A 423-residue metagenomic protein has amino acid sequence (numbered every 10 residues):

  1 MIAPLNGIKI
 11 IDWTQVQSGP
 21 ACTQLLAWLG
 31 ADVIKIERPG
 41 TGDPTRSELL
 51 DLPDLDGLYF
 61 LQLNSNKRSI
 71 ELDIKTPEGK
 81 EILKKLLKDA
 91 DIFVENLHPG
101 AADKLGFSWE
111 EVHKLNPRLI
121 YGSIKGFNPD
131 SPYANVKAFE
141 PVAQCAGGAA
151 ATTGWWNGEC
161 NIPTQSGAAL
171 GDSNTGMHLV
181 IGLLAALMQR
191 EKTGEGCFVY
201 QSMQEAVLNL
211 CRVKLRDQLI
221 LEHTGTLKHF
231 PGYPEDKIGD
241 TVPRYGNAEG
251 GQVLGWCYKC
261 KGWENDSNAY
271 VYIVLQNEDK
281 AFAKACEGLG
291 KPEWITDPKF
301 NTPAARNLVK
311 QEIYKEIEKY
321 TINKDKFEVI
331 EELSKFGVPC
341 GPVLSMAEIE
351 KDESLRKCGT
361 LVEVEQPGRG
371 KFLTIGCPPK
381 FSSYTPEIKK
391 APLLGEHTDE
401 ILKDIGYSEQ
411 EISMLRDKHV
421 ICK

Functional and structural regions predicted by a protein language model:
M1-K192, L393, D399-K423: N-terminal helix-loop segment corresponding to the beta1-alpha1 unit of nucleotide/adenylate-binding folds
I2, A146-K324, V362-R369: Acidic, glycine-rich segments within the central catalytic cores of soluble metabolic enzymes that bind/position
V33-I36, S334-E348, S408-S413: Short, well-structured beta-strand/strand-turn elements
N96-H98, A304-G337, P342-V343: Serine-dependent amide/ester hydrolase catalytic core
G196-Q204, E332, I412-D417: Beta-strand segments within the central parallel beta-sheet cores of soluble alpha/beta enzyme folds
T296-L308, L344-K351, E411-K423: Short linear loop/turn motifs
N301, G368-M414: Flexible, small-/acidic-enriched active-site or ligand-binding loops
K335-I388: A glycine-rich dinucleotide-binding beta-alpha-beta segment and adjacent secondary-structure elements that constitute
